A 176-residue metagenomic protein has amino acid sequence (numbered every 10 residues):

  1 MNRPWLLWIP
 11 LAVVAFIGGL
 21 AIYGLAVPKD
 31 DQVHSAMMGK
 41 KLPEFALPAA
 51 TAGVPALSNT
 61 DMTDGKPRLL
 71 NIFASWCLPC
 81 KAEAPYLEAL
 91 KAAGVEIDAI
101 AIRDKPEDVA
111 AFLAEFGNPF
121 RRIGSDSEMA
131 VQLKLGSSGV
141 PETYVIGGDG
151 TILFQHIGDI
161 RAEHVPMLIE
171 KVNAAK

Functional and structural regions predicted by a protein language model:
M1-P48, K176: N-terminal targeting signals for export/organelle localization
P43, F73, D98: Conserved Rossmann-like nucleotide-binding pocket used by diverse enzymes that bind dinucleotide cofactors
F45-L69: A short beta-strand-turn-helix
L69-L70, I97, T143: Hydrophobic beta-strand anchors of alpha/beta hydrolase catalytic cores
N71-C77: Aromatic-flanked redox-active Cys/Sec active sites in thiol-based oxidoreductases, especially the WC-centered
K81-G117, S127-L133: Structural microenvironment flanking redox-active thiols in thiol-disulfide oxidoreductases
A114-P119, D126-K176: Thiol/disulfide oxidoreductase modules built on the thioredoxin-like
